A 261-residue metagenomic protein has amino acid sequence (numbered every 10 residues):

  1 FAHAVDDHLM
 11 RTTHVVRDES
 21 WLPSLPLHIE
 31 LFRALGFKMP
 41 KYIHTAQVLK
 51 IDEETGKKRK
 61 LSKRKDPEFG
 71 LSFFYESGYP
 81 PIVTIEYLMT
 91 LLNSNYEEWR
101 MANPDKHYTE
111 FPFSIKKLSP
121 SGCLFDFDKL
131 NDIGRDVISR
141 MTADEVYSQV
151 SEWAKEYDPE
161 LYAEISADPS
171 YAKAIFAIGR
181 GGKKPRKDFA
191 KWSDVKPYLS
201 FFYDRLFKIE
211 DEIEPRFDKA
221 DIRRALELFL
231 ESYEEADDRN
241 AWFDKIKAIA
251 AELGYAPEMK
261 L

Functional and structural regions predicted by a protein language model:
F1-H44, L49-K60, G70, R224-A236 (+1 more regions): Active-site cores that bind ATP or allylic diphosphates and position pyrophosphate for catalysis
P23, L35-F217: Catalytic adenosine-cofactor/nucleotide-binding cores of aminoacyl-tRNA synthetases and other
G181-K183, K187-L261: Non-catalytic interaction-recognition regions
